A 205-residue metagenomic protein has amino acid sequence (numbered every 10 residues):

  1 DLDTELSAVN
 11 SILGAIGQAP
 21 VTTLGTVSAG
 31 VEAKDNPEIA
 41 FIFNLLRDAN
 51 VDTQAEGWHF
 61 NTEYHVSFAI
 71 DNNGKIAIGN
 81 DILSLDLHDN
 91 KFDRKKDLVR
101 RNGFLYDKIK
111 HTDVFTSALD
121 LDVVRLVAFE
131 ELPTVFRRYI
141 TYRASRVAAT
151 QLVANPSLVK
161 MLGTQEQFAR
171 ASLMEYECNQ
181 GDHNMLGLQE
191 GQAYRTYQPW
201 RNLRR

Functional and structural regions predicted by a protein language model:
D1-R205: Glycine-enriched, solvent-exposed interface loops adjoining structured elements
